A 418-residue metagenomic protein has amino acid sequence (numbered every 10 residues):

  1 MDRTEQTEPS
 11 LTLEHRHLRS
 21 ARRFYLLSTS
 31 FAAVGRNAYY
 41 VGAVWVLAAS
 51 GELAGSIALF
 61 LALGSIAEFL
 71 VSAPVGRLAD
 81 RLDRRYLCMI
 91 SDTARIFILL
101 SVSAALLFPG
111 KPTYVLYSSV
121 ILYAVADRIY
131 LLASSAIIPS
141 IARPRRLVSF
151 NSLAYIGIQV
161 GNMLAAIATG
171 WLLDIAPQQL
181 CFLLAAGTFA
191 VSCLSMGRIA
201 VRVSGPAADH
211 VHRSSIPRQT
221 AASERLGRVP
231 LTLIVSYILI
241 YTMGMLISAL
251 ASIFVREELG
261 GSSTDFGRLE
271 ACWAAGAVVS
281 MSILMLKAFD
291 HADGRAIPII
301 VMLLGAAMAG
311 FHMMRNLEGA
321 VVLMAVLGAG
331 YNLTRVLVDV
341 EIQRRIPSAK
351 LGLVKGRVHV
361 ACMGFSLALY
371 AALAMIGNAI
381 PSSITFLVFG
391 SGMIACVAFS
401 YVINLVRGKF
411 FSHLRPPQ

Functional and structural regions predicted by a protein language model:
M1-H17, I403-Q418: Intrinsic disorder in cytosolic terminal tails and internal cytosolic loops of multi-pass membrane transporters
P9-F69, S223-W273: Helix-loop boundary and gating motifs at the non-cytosolic
F24-Y40, L63-R77, D83-I96, V115-L173 (+7 more regions): Substrate-agnostic recognition of the 12-TM MFS/MFS-like secondary transporter fold
V44-S50, V102-F108, L164-L184, E257-E258 (+1 more regions): Transmembrane alpha-helix termini and helix-breaking/packing motifs in multi-pass membrane transporters
L53-G55, K111-L116, S263-T264, N316-V321: Juxtamembrane helix-entry segments on the extracytoplasmic side of multipass membrane proteins
L70-P74, R81, R85-S91, F97 (+5 more regions): C-terminal transmembrane bundle of multi-pass solute transporters/carriers
Y130, G187-P206, F399-I403: C-terminal membrane-cytosol helix-exit motif in multi-pass small-molecule transporters
G197-A222, F411-P416: Flexible cytoplasmic inter-helical loops of multi-pass small-molecule transporters
